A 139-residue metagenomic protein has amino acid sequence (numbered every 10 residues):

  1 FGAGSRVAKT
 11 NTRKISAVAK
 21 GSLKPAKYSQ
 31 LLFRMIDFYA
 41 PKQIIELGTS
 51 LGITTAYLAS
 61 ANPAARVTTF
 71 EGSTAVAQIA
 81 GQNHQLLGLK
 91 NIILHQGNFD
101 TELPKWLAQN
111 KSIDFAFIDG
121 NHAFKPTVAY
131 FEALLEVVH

Functional and structural regions predicted by a protein language model:
F1-F115, N121-H139: A short alpha-helical cap/connector motif
